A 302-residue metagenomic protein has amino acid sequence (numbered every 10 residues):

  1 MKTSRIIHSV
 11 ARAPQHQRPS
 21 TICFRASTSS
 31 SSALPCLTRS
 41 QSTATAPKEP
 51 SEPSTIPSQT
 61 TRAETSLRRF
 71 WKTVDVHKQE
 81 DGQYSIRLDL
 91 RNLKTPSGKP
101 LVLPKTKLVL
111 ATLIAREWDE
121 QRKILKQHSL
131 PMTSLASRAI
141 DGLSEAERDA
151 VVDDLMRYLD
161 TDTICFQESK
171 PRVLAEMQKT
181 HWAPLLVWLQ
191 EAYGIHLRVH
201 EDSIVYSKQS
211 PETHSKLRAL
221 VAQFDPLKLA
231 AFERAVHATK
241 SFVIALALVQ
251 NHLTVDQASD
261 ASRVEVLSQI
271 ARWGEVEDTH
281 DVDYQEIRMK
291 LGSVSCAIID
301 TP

Functional and structural regions predicted by a protein language model:
M1-E64: N-terminal mitochondrial targeting presequence
L37-S144: An N-terminal structural lobe/cap that precedes and organizes the functional/catalytic core across diverse proteins
P100-P104, I164-F166, R172-V173, I244: Short cationic amphipathic helices and targeting signals
T106-V109, L113, T180, A238 (+1 more regions): Conserved active-site and cofactor/substrate-binding residues in soluble primary-metabolism enzymes
D149-K216: Internal, conserved structured core segments that host functional sites
K208-E277: An internal, amphipathic alpha-helical element
S259-P302: Long hydrophobic alpha-helical segments typical of transmembrane helices together with their membrane-interfacial
